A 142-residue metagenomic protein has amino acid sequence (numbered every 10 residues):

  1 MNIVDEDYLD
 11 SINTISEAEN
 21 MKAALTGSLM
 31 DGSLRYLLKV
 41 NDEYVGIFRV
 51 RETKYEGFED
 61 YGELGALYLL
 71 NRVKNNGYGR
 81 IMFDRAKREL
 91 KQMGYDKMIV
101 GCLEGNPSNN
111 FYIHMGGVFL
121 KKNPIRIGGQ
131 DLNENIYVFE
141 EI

Functional and structural regions predicted by a protein language model:
M1-R72, F83-R85, E89, N123 (+1 more regions): Acetyl-CoA-dependent GNAT
E63, G77, I81, P107: Amphipathic alpha-helical recognition patches that constitute DNA-binding helices
L70-N76, E104: Active-site acidic-Proline motif in GNAT/NAT acetyltransferases
G77, G94, G116: Short glycine-rich hinge loops at helix-strand junctions in the catalytic core of two-component histidine kinases
F83, L90-G101: Conserved GNAT acetyl-CoA-binding A-motif
D96, G101-P107, I113-M115, K122-I142: C-terminal "cap" of GNAT-fold acetyltransferases
